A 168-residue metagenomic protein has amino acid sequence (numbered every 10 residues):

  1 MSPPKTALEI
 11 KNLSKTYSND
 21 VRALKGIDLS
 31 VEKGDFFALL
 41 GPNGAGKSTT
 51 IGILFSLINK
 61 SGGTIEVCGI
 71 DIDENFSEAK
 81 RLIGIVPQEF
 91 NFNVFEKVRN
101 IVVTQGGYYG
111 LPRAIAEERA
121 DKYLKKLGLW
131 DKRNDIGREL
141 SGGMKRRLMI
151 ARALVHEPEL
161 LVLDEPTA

Functional and structural regions predicted by a protein language model:
A38, G52, L148-A153: ABC ATPase nucleotide-binding domain "signature" region
P42-G46: Walker A (P-loop) phosphate-binding loop of ABC-type ATPase nucleotide-binding domains
G63-D71, E78-A79: Conserved ABC transporter NBD signature motif
V103, G107, A114-K132: Conserved ABC ATPase "signature" region
I136-L140: Conserved ABC ATPase signature
V155-E159: A short, proline-enriched helix->beta-strand linker immediately N-terminal to the Walker B motif in ABC-type P-loop
L161-D164: Catalytic Walker B motif of ABC-type/P-loop ATPase nucleotide-binding domains
